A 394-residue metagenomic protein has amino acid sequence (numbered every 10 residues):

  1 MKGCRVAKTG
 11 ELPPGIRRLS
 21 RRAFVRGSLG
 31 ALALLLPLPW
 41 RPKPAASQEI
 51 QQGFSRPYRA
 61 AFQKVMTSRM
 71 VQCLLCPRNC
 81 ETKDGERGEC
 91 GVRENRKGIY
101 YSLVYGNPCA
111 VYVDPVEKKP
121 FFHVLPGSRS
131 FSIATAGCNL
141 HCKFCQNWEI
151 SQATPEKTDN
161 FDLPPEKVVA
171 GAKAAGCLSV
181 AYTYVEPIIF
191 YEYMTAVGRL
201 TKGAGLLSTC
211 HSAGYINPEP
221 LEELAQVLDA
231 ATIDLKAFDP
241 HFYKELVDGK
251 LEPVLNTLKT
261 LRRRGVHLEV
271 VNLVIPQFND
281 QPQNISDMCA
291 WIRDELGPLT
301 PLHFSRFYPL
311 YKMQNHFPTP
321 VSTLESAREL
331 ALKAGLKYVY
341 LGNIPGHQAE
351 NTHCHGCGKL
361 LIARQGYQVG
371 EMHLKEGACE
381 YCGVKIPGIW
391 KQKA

Functional and structural regions predicted by a protein language model:
M1-L19: N-terminal secretory signal peptides
I16-A23, A33-Q52: N-terminal twin-arginine translocation
R17, S47-Q72, R78-A134, E149 (+1 more regions): N-terminal [4Fe-4S]-dependent radical SAM core
C73, C142, C354-C357, C379-C382: Short cysteine-rich clusters marking metal-coordination/redox-active sites
K83-E86, A153-T154, R364-G366, I389-Q392: Short Cys/His-rich "knuckle" micro-motifs
S102-T183, I188, M194-T195: Extended interfacial segments that mediate partner engagement and assembly in macromolecular machines
D162-S322, L330: Conserved AdoMet/S-adenosylmethionine-binding subsite of the radical SAM
Y367-L374: Short linker/helix segments within small regulatory modules
